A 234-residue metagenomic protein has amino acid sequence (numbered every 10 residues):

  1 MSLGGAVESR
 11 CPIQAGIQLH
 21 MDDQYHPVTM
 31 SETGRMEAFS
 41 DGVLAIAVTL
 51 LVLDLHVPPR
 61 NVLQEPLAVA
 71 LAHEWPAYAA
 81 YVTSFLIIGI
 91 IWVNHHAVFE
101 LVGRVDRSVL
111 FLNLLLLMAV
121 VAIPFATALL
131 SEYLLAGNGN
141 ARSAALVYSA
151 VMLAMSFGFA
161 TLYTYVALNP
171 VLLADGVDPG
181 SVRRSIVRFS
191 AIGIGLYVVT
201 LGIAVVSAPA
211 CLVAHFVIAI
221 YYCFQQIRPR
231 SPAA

Functional and structural regions predicted by a protein language model:
G4-G5, G16: Residue-identity detector for glycine
Q14, Q18-H20: Low-complexity, intrinsically disordered or signal/transmembrane-proximal segments
H20-A234: Multi-pass alpha-helical transmembrane bundle typical of ion/small-solute transporters and intramembrane aspartyl
